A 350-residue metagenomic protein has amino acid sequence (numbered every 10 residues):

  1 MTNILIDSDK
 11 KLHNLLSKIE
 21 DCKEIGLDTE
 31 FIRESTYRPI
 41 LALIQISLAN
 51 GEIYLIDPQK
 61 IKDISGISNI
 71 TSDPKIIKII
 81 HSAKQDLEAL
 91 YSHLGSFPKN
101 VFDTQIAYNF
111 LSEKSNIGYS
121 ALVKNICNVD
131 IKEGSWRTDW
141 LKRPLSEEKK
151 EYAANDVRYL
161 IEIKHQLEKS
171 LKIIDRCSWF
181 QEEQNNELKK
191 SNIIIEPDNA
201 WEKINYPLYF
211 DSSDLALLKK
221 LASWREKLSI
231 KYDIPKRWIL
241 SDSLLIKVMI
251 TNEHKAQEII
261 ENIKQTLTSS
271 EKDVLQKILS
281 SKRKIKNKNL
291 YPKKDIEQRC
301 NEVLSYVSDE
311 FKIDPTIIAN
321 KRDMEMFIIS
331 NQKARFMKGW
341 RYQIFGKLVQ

Functional and structural regions predicted by a protein language model:
M1-A121, N125: Conserved RNase H-like, two-metal-ion catalytic cores of nucleic-acid enzymes
D21, S96-K99, V129, I173 (+2 more regions): Short, well-ordered coil loops that connect the C-terminus of an alpha-helix to the N-terminus of a beta-strand
F102-A107, E133-K142, I173-E183: Short, surface-exposed recognition loops or helix-turn segments adjacent to catalytic cores
A121-E148: A short, charged helix-loop
E151-Y152: Catalytic palm subdomain of template-directed nucleic-acid polymerases, centered on the conserved carboxylate motif
I163, L167-Q350: Accessory DNA-binding and partner-docking regions appended to nucleic-acid-acting proteins, especially the terminal
